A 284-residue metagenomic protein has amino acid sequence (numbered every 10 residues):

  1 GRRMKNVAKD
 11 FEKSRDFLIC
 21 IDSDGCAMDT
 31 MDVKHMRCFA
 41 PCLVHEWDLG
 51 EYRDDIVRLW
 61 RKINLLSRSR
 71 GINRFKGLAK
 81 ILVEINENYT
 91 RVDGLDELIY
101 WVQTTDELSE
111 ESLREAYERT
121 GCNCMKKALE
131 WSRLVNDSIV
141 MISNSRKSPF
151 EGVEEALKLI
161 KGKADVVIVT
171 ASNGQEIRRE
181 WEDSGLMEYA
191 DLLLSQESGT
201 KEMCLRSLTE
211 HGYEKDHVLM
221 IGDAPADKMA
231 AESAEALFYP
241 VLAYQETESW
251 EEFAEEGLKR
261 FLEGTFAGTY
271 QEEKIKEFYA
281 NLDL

Functional and structural regions predicted by a protein language model:
G1-R3: Short, Lys/Arg-enriched N-terminal segments with co-localized hydrophobic residues within the first ~10-30 amino acids
K5-D10: Short, basic/aromatic recognition patches
S14, C26-Q175: Alpha-helical substrate-recognition element adjacent to the catalytic core
R15-I19: Extreme N-terminal starter segment of soluble prokaryotic enzymes
E154-K158, L205, K228: Short amphipathic alpha-helical segments and helix-helix/interface helices
V167-L219, M229: Substrate-recognition "cap/lid" segment bordering the active-site pocket of phosphatases
E214-K259: Acidic, Mg2+-coordinating phosphoryl-transfer loop and its flanking beta/alpha structural elements, shared across
E255, K259-L284: C-terminal accessory extensions appended to soluble enzyme cores
